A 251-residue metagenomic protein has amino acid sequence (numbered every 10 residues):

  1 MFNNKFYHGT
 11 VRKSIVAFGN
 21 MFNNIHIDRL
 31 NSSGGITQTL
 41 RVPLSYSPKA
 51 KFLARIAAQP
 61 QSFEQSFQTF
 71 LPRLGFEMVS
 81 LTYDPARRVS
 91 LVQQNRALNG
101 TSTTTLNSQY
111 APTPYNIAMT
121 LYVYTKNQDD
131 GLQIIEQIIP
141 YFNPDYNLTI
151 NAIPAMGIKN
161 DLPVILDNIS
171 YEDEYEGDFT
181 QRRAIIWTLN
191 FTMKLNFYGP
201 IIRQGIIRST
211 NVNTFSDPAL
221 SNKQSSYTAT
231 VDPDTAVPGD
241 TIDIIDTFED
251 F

Functional and structural regions predicted by a protein language model:
M1-Q94: Small/polar-rich, solvent-exposed N-terminal microdomains that initiate assembly or binding
K13, A17, G131-Y141: Short, well-ordered alpha-helical segments
Q61-S66, T103-A111, E174-Q181: Catalytic micro-motifs at enzyme active sites that drive phosphoryl/nucleotidyl and oxygen chemistry
A86-V89, G199-G205: Short conserved micro-motifs at the rims of enzyme active sites and ligand-binding pockets
N99-T104, I207-E249: Short, cationic low-complexity segments
Q109-V123: Glycine-rich, often proline-containing surface loops adjacent to acidic residues and nearby aromatics that form
A111-T113, Q133, P140-I201, R208 (+1 more regions): Acidic-leaning, charged glycine-interspersed low-complexity segments
L121-G131: A generic structural motif
